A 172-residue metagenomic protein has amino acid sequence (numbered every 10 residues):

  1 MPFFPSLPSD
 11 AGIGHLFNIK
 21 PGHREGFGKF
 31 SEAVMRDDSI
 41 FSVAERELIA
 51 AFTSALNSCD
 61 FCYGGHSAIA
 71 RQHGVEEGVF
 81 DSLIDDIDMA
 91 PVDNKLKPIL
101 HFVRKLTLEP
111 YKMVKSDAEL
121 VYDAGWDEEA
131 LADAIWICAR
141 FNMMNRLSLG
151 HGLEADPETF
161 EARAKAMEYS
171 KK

Functional and structural regions predicted by a protein language model:
M1-K172: Hydrophobic alpha-helical segments
